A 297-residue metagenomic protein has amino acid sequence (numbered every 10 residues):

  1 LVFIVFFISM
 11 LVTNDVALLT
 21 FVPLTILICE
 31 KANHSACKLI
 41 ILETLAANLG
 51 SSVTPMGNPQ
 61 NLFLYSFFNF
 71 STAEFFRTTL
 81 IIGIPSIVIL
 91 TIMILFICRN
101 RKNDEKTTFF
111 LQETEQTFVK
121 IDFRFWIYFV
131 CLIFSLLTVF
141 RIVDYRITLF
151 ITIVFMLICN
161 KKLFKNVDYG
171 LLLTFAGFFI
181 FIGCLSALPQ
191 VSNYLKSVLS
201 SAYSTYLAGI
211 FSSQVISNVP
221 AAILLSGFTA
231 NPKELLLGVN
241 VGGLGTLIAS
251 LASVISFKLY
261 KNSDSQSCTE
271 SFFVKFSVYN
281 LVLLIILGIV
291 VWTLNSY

Functional and structural regions predicted by a protein language model:
L1-F3, E43-T54, Q112-Q116, L172-S186 (+2 more regions): Small-residue-rich segments of transmembrane alpha-helices in multi-pass membrane proteins, especially helix faces
V2-S52, F63, I223-L237, N262 (+2 more regions): Hydrophobic transmembrane alpha-helices that form the pore/transport pathway of multi-pass ion and small-solute
V5-F6, P85-F96, I127-F140, I151-C159 (+2 more regions): Hydrophobic core segments of alpha-helical transmembrane domains in multi-pass membrane transport and ion-translocation
S9-T20, G50-P59, L185-S186, I210-L225 (+1 more regions): Short helix-coil transition sites and intra-membrane helix breaks within transmembrane domains of multi-pass
V12-L18, T79-I87, R141-F150, L237-A252: Structural signature of hydrophobic alpha-helical transmembrane segments
I26-K31, V154-N166, F257-N262: C-terminal ends of transmembrane helices
A73-V119, I248, A252-Y297: Juxtamembrane and boundary regions of transmembrane helices in multi-pass small-molecule transporters and channels
V130-A230: Transmembrane helical segments that form the transport core of multi-pass membrane transport proteins
